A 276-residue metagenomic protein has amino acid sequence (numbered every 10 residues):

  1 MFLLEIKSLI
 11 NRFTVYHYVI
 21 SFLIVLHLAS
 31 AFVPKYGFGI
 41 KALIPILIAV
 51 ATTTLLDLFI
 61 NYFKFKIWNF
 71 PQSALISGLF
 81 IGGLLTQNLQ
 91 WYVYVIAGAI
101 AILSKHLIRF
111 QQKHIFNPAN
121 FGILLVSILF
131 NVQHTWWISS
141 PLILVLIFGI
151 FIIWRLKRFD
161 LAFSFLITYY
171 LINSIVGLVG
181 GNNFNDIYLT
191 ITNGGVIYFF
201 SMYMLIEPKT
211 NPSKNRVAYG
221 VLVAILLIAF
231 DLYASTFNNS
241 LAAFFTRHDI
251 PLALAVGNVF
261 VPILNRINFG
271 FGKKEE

Functional and structural regions predicted by a protein language model:
M1-F59: N-terminal signal-anchor module of multipass membrane proteins
M1-L23, V176-E276: C-terminal transmembrane helix-loop-helix hairpin of multi-pass membrane proteins
F2-S8, T54-K66, I100-K113, F148-K157 (+2 more regions): C-terminal ends of transmembrane helices
F22-V25, P45-D57, S73-G82, V93 (+12 more regions): Alpha-helical transmembrane segments in multi-pass membrane proteins
G37-T52, L84-A97, L129-L144, N185-I197: Structural signature of hydrophobic alpha-helical transmembrane segments
K66-W136: Membrane-interface helix-loop-helix junctions at boundaries between adjacent transmembrane segments
S73-T86, A119-Q133, T168-L178, G195-F200 (+1 more regions): Small-residue-rich segments of transmembrane alpha-helices in multi-pass membrane proteins, especially helix faces
K113-T192: Long hydrophobic alpha-helical segments that form multi-pass transmembrane helix bundles in integral membrane proteins
